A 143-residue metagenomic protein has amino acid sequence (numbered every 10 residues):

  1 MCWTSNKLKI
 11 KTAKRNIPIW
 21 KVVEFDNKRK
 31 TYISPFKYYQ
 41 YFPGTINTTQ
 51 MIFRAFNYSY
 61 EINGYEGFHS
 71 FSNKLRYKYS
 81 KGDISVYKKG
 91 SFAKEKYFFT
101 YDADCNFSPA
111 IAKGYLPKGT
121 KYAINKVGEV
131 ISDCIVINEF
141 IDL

Functional and structural regions predicted by a protein language model:
M1-G67, S72-I84, G90-L143: Conserved NAD+-utilizing ADP-ribose enzyme module
